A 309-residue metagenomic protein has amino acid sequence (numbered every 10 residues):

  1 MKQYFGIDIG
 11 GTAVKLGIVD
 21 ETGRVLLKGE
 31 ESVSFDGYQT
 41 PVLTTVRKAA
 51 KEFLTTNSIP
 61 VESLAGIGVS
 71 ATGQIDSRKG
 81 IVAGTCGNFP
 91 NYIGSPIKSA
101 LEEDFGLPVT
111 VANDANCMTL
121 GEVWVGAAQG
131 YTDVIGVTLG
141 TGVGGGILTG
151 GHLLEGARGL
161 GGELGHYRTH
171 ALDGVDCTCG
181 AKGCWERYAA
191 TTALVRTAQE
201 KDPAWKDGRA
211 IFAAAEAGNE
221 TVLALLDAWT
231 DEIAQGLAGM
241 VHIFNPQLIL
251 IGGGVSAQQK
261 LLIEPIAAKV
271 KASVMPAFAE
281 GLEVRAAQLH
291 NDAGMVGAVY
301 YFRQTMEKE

Functional and structural regions predicted by a protein language model:
Q3-I7, I135-V137, L250: Conserved beta-strand elements of the Class I
Q3-K48, I81-G84, L153: Short glycine-rich, Thr/Ser-proximal phosphate-binding strand/loop in the N-terminal lobe of ATP-dependent enzymes
T12, T72-I75, G140-G142, V255: Short glycine-rich anion-binding loops that position phosphate/pyrophosphate groups of nucleotides and phosphorylated
G17-V19, L27-E30, S34-Q39, E102 (+3 more regions): Glycine/GP-enriched mid-protein hinge/lid loop-to-helix segment characteristic of carbohydrate kinases
V19, T110-V123, A257-E309: Glycine-rich phosphate-binding/hydrolytic loop that grips phosphoryl groups
F35-V61, W185-Y188, A193-L250, V255-E264 (+1 more regions): Adenine-nucleotide phosphate-binding core of ATP-dependent small-molecule kinases
Q39-R47, E62-I67, G73-D133, L261-S273: Glycine-rich phosphate-binding loop and adjoining helix at the ATP-binding site of ATP-dependent phosphoryl-transfer
A49, F53-N57, T119, A127 (+2 more regions): Stable alpha-helical structural segments in soluble proteins, enriched in small hydrophobic residues
